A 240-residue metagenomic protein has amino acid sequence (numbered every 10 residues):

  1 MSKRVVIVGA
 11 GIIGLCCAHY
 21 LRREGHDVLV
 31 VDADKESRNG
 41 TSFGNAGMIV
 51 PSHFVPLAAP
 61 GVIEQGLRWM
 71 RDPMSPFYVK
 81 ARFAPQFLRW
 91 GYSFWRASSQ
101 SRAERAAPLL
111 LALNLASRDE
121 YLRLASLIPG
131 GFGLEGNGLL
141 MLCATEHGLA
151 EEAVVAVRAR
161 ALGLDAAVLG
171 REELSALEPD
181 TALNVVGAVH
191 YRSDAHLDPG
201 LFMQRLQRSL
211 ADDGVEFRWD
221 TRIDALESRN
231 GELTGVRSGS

Functional and structural regions predicted by a protein language model:
M1-I13, S37-P51: Accessory recognition modules or surfaces
K3-V30: N-terminal Rossmann-like FAD-binding beta1-loop-alpha1 element of flavoenzymes
R23-F43: Glycine-rich FAD pyrophosphate-binding loop
D27, D165, E216: Residue-level detector of anion-binding/catalytic polar loops
D32, G170-R171, W219-T221: Short loop/edge segments at beta-strand edges and connector loops that shape dinucleotide/nucleotide cofactor-binding
A46-G170: Dinucleotide-binding Rossmann-like beta1-alpha1 core, especially the glycine-rich loop that anchors the ADP
A150-L162, T181-S240: Helical element adjacent to the flavin cofactor pocket in flavoenzyme catalytic cores
